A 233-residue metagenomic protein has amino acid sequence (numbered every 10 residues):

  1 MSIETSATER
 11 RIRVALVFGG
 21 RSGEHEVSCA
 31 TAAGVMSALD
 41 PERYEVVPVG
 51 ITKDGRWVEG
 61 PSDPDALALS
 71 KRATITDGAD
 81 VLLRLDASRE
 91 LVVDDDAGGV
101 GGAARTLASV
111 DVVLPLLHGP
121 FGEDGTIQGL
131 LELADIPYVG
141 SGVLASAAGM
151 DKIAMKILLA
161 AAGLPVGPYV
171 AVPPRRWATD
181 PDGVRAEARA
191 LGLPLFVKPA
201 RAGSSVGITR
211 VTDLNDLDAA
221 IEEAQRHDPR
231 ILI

Functional and structural regions predicted by a protein language model:
S2-V17, S22-G23, A30, A103 (+2 more regions): Active-site nucleotide/adenylate-binding loops and adjacent lid/helix of ATP-dependent enzymes
R10-R13, E24-A33, S37, P41 (+1 more regions): Conserved N-proximal alpha/beta basic substrate-recognition cap immediately N-terminal to, or forming the N-lobe
I75, G119-G122, A178-T179, R230-I233: Short flexible/disordered coil segments
